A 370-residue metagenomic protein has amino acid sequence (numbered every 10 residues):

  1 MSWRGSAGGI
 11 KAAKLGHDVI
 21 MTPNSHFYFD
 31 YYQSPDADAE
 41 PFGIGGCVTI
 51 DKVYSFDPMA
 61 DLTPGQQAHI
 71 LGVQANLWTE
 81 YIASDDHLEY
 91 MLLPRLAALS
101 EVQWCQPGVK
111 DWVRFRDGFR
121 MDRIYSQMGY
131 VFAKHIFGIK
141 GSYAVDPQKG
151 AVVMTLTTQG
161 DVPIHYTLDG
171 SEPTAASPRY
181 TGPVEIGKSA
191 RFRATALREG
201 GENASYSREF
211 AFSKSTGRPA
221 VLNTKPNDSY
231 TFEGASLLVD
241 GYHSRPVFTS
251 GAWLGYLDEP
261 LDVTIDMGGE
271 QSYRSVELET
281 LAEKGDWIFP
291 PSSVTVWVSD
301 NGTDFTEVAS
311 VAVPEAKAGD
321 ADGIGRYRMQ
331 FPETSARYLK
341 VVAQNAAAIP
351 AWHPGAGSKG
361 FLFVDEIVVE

Functional and structural regions predicted by a protein language model:
M1-I164, S213-K225, E233-A235: Substrate-binding groove of N-acetylhexosamine-processing glycoside hydrolases
R4, T158-G160, K188, M267-G269 (+1 more regions): Short loop/turn positions at the edges of beta-strands in beta-sheet-rich folds
G16, A68-G72, A151, T181 (+3 more regions): Active-site lining segments that contact anionic ligands and/or coordinate catalytic metals
L96, E202-A204, A351-G357: Beta-sandwich strand segments
K110-T264, L281, P290: Short, compositionally stereotyped local motifs that mark structural "simplifiers"
G170-R179, V308-D322: Solvent-exposed beta-strand/loop surfaces of large extracellular or lumenal domains
R245-A309, V313, G323-E370: Aromatic, loop-rich ligand-recognition surfaces of beta-strand-rich domains
